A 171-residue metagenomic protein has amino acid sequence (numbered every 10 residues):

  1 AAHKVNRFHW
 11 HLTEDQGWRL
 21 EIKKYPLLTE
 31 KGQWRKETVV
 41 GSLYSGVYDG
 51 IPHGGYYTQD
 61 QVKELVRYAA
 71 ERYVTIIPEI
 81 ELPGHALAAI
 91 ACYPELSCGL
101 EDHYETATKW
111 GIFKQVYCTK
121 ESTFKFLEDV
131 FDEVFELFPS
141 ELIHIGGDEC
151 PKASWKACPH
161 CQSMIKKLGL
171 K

Functional and structural regions predicted by a protein language model:
A1-D15: Catalytic domains of carbohydrate-active enzymes, especially glycoside hydrolases
A2, Q16-E71, A86-K125, S154-L170: Aromatic- and acidic-residue-enriched carbohydrate-binding clefts of CAZyme catalytic domains
N6, E141-I143: Short acidic/polar active-site loop segments enriched in Thr and Asp
T13-D15, E81-H85, D148-C150: Active-site beta-loop-alpha junctions enriched in small/polar residues
V74, I80: P-loop NTPase catalytic phosphate-binding loop
I76, I145: Conserved, mostly hydrophobic/aromatic
V130: His/Glu-based metal-binding/catalytic segments typifying zinc-dependent metallopeptidases
F135-S140: Long hydrophobic segments that form regular secondary structure
